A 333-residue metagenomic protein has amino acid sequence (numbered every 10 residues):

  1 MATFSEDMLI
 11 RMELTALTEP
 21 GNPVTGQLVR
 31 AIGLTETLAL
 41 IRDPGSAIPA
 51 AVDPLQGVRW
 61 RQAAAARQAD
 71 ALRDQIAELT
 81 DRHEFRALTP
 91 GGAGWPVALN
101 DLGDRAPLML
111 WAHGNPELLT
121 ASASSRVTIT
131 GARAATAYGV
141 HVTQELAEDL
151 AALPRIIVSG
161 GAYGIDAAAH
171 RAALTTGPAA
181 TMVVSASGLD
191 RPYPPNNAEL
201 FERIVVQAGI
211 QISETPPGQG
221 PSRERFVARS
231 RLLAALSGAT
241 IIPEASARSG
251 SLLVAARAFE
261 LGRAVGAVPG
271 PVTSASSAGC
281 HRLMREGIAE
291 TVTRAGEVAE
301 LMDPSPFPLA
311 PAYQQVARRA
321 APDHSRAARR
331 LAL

Functional and structural regions predicted by a protein language model:
M1-G94: Short, small/acidic-rich helices and loops at N termini and domain boundaries of DNA replication/processing enzymes
M1-M8, E19, T89-L333: Glycine-biased, small-residue-rich flexible motifs in mid-sequence functional cores and linkers
